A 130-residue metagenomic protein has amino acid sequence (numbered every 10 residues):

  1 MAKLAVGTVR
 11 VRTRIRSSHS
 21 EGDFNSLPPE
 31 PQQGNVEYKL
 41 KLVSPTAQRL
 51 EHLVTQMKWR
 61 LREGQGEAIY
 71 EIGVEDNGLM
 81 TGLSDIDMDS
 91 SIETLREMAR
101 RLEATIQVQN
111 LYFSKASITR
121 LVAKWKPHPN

Functional and structural regions predicted by a protein language model:
M1-N130: Polybasic/polar functional segments that serve as interface/processing modules
